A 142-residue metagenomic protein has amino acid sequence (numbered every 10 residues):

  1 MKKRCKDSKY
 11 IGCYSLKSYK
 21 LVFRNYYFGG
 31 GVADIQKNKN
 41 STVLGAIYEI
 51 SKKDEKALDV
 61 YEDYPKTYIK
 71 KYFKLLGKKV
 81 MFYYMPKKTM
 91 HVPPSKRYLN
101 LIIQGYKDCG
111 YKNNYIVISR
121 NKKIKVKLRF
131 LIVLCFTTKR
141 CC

Functional and structural regions predicted by a protein language model:
M1-C142: Glycine-aromatic micro-motifs
